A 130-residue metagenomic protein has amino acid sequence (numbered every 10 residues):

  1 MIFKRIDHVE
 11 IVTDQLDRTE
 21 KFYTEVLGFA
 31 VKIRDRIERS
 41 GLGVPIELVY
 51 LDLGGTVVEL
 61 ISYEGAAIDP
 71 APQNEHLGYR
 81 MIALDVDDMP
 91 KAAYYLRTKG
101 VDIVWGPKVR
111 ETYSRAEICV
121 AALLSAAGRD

Functional and structural regions predicted by a protein language model:
M1-E20, Y79-L84: N-terminal beta-strand motif that seeds the catalytic metal site of vicinal oxygen chelate
M1-I2, L84, A93-D130: Vicinal oxygen chelate
I6, L48, V58, Y79 (+1 more regions): Hydrophobic residues on conserved beta-strands that form the core of alpha/beta folds
E10-T56, K91, T98, S114: Core segments of cupin and vicinal oxygen chelate
K32-Q73, I118-D130: Conserved short beta-strand elements that form part of the metal-binding/catalytic scaffold of enzyme active sites
E75, A92: Long, charged/polar, surface-exposed segments that mediate recognition or autoinhibition
